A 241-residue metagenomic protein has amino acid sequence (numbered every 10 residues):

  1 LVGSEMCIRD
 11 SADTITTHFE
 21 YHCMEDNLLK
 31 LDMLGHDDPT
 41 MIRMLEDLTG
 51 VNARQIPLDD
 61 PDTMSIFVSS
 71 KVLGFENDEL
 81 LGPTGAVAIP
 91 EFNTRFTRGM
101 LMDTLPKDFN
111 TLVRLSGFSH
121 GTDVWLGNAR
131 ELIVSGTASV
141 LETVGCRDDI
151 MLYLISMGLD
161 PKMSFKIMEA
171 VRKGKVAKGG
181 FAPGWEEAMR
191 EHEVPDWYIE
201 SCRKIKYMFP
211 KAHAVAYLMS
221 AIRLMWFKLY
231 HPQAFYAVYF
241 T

Functional and structural regions predicted by a protein language model:
S4-T241: Noncatalytic, beta-rich nucleic-acid-contacting surfaces in large DNA/RNA-processing enzymes
